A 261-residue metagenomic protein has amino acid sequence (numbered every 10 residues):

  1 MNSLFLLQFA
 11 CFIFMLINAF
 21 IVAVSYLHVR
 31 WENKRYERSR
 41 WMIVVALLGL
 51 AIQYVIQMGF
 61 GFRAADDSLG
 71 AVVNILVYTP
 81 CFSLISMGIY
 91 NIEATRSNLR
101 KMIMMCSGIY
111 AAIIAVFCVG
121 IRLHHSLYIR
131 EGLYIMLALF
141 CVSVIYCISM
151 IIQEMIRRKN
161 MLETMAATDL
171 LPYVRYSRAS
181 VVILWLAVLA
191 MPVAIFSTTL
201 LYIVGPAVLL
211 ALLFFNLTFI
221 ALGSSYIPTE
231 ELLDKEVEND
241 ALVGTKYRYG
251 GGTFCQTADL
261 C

Functional and structural regions predicted by a protein language model:
M1-A19, L137-C141: Hydrophobic transmembrane alpha-helical segments in integral membrane proteins
Q8-F9, D66-G70, I129-C147: Alpha-helical transmembrane segments
A10-H28, R38-G61, L76-S83, G108-V119 (+1 more regions): Hydrophobic alpha-helical transmembrane segments of multi-pass membrane proteins
N18-S25, C81, I145-K159: Membrane-water interface of transmembrane alpha-helices
L27-M42, A65-D67, Y90-I103, S126-I129 (+2 more regions): Membrane-interface helix-boundary motifs at transmembrane edges
I75-I85, S197-L222: Hydrophobic alpha-helical transmembrane segments and immediately flanking/interface helices in integral membrane
Y90-V119, E131-F140, M165-I183: The cytoplasmic-loop to transmembrane-helix boundary for the fourth helix
T218-C261: Membrane-proximal linker segments that couple transmembrane helices to downstream signaling/catalytic modules
